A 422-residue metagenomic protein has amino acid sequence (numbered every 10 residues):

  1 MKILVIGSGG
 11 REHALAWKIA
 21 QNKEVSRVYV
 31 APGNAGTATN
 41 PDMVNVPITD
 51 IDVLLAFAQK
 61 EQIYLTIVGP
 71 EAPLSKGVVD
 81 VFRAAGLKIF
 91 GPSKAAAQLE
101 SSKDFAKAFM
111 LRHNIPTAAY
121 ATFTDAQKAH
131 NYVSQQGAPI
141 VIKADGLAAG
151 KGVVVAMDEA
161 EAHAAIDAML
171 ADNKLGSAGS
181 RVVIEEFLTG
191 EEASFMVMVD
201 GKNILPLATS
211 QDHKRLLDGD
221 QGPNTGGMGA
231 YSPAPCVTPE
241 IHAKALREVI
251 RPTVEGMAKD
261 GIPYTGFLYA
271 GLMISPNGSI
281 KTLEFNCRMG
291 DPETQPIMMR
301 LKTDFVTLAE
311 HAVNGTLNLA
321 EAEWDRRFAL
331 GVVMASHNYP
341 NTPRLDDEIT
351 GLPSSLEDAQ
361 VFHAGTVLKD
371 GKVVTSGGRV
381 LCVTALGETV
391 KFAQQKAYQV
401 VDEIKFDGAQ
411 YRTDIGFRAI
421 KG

Functional and structural regions predicted by a protein language model:
M1-K94: ATP-binding N-terminal substructure of ATP-dependent carboxylate-amine bond-forming enzymes
A20-Q21, G36-A38, F90, R112-N114 (+12 more regions): Solvent-exposed alpha-helices and their adjacent loops that cap or buttress functional pockets in soluble metabolic
V44-D50, A121-D125, A156: Short acidic-hydrophobic, aromatic-tinged amphipathic segments that line or gate anion-handling sites
P92-G152: A conserved helix-loop-beta module that forms one wall/lid of the active-site cleft in ATP-utilizing catalytic domains
V153-T294: Internal nucleotide-binding/catalytic subdomain
L246-L268, N286-D358, K369: Active-site "cap" helix and flanking loop/linker of ATP-utilizing ligase/carboxylase catalytic domains
V367-D370, T375-G422: Generic C-terminus detector
